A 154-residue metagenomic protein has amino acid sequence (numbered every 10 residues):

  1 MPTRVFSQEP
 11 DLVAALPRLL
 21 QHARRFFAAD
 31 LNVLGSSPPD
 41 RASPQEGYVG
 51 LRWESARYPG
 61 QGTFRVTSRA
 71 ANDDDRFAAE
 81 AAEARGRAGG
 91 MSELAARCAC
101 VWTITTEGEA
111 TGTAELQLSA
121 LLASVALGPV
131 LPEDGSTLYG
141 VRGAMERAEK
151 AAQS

Functional and structural regions predicted by a protein language model:
M1-S154: Acidic (Asp/Glu-rich) sequence patches and key acidic residues that form negatively charged surfaces used
